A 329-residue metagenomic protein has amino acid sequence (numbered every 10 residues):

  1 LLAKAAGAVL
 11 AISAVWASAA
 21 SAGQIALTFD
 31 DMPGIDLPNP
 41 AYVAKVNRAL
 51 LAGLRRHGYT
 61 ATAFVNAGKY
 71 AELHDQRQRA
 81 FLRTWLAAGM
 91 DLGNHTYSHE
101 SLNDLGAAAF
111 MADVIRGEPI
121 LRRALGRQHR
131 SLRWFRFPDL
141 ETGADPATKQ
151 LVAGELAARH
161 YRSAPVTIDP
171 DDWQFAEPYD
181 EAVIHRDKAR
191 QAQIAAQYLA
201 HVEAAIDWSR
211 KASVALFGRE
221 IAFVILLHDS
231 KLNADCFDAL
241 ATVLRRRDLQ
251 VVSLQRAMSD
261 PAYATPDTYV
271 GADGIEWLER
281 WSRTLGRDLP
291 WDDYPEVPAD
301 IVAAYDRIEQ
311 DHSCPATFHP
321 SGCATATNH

Functional and structural regions predicted by a protein language model:
K4-A17: Bacterial N-terminal signal peptides
S21-L140, I225-L226, V243, Q250: Active-site beta->alpha N-cap acidic-glycine motif
R56-A61, P165, R219, K231-N328: C-terminal domain-boundary segment and adjacent tail
R77-A80, G106-F110, P178-A182, T265-G271: Short low-complexity, flexible loop/linker segments enriched in glycine and/or proline with clustered acidic
F81, L151-V152, A239-L240: A short acidic, amphipathic alpha-helical/loop segment
L86-N94, I120-R127, D187-D207, I275-V297: Short, basic, helix/turn surface patches
G89, A157-R162: Glycine-enriched alpha-helix->loop->beta-strand junction motifs that scaffold or abut catalytic
E100-G126, D145-R159, T167-G218, C236: Alpha-helical scaffold elements lining the catalytic groove of polysaccharide deacetylases
